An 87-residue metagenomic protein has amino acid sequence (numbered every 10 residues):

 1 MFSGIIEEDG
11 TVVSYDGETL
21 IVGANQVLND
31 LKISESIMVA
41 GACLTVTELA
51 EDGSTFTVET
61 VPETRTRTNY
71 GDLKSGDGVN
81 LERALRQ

Functional and structural regions predicted by a protein language model:
M1-Q87: Conserved loop->alpha-helix
